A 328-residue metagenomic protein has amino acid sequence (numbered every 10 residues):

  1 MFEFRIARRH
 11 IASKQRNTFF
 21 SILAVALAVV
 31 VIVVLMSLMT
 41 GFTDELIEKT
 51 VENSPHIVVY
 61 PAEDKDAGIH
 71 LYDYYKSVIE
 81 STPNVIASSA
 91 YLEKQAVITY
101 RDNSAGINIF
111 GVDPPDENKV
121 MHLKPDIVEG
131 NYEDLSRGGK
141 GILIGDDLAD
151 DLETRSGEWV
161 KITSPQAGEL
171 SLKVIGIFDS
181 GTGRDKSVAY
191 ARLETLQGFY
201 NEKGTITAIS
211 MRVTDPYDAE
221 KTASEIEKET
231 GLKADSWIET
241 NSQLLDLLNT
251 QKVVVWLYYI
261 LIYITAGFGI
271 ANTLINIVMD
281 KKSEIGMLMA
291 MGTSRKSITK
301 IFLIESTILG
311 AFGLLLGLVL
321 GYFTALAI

Functional and structural regions predicted by a protein language model:
M1-V29, T43, E48, K296: N-terminal Sec/SRP start-transfer signal
L23, K252-T273, A311: Internal alpha-helical transmembrane segments of multipass membrane proteins, especially hydrophobic lipid-embedded
A26-S37, G41, E45, A266-G269 (+3 more regions): Small-residue faces within membrane-embedded alpha-helices
V30-N108, N131-E133, R137: Hydrophobic, regular-secondary-structure patches
K65-Y74, T99-R101, G106, E117-L123 (+5 more regions): Solvent-exposed, non-transmembrane alpha-helical starts
L92, I107-V112, V128-E194: Hydrophobic secondary-structure segments that place a key small or acidic residue at a functional site
P165-V255, I262: Mechanotransmission and gating elements of multispan inner-membrane complexes involved in transport and envelope
I275, S283-L326: Transmembrane alpha-helical interface segments in multi-pass membrane proteins
